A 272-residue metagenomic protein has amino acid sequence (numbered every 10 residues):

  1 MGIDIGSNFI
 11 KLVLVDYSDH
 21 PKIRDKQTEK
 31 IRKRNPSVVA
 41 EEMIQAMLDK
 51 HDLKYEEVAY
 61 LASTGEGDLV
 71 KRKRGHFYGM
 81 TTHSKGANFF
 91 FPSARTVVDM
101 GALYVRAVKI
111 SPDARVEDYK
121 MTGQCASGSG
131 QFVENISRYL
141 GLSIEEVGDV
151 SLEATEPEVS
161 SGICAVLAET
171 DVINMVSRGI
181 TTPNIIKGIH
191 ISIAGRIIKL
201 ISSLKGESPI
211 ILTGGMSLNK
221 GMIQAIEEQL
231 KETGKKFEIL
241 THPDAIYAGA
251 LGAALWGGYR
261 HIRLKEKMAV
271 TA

Functional and structural regions predicted by a protein language model:
G2-V38, V116-Y119, G123-Q124: Short glycine-rich, Thr/Ser-proximal phosphate-binding strand/loop in the N-terminal lobe of ATP-dependent enzymes
D25-K33, K50-T82, V108, E117: Short beta-strand-loop/turn "lid" adjacent to the catalytic site in phosphate-handling enzymes
R32-K33, R115-E156, L255, Y259: Glycine-rich phosphate-binding loop plus the immediately following alpha-helix
L53-G65, G206-M216, E238-T241: Short glycine-rich phosphate-binding loop at a beta-alpha junction
G79-M80, E227-L251: Conserved phosphate-binding/catalytic loops in two-lobed NTP-binding clefts
V133-E134, L240-A272: Glycine-rich phosphate-binding/hydrolytic loop that grips phosphoryl groups
A168-S202, I246: Adenine-nucleotide phosphate-binding core of ATP-dependent small-molecule kinases
S202-Q229, H242-I246: Glycine-rich phosphate-binding loops at beta-strand->alpha-helix junctions
